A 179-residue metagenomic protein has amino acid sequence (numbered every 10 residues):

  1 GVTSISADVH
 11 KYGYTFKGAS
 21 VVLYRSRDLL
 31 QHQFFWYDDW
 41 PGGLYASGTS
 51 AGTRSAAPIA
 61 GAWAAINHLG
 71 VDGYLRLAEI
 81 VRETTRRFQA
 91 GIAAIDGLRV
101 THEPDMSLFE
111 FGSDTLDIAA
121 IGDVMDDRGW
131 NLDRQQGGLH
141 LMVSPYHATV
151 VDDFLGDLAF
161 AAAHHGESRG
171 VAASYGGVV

Functional and structural regions predicted by a protein language model:
G1-D105, G112-D114, G176-V179: Active-site C-terminal subdomain of aminotransferase-like
Y74-A78, R82-Q89, A94-D96, E110-V179: Non-catalytic terminal extensions of PLP-dependent enzymes
